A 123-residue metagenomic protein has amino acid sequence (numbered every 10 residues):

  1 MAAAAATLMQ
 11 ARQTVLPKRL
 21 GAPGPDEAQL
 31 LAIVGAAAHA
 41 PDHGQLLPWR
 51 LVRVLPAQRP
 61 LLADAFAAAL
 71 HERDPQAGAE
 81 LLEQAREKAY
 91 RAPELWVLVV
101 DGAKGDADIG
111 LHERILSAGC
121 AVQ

Functional and structural regions predicted by a protein language model:
M1-A92: N-terminal amphipathic, basic helical "cap/leader" segment at the start of enzyme domains
A37, W96, D101-Q123: Small-aliphatic-rich amphipathic alpha-helix that forms the alpha element of a beta-alpha
